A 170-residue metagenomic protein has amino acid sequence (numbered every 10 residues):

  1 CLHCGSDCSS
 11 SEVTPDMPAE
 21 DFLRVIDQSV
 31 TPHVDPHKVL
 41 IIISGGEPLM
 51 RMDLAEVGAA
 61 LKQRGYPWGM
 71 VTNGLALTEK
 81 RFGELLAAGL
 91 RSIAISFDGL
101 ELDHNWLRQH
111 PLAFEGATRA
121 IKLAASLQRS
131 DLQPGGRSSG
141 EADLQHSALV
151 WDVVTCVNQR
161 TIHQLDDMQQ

Functional and structural regions predicted by a protein language model:
L2-S92: Conserved alpha-helical substructure of the radical SAM core
P48-M50, G74-E79, I95-P111, N158-R160: Conserved radical SAM core fold
A60, T161-Q170: Short, electropositive alpha-helical surface patch
M70, I95, V153-T155: Structural beta-sheet core signal
L86-G89, P111-A113, Q169: Short, hinge-like loop/turn segments at secondary-structure boundaries
R108-S126: Glycine-rich S-adenosyl-L-methionine
A120-G136, G140-Q164: Conserved strand-turn element in the central/C-terminal portion of the radical SAM core barrel that lines
